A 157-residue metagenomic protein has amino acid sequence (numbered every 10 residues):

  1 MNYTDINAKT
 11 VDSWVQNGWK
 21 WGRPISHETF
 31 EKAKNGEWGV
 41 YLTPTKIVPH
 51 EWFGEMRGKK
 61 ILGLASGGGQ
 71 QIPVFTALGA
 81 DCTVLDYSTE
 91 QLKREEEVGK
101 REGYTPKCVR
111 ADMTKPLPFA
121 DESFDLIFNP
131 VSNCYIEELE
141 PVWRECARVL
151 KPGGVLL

Functional and structural regions predicted by a protein language model:
M1-E31: N-terminal, positively charged/glycine-rich alpha-helical extensions of SAM-dependent methyltransferases
P24-K59: Conserved alpha-helix/loop element of class I SAM-dependent methyltransferases that forms part of the SAM/SAH-binding
K59-P116: Class I SAM-dependent methyltransferase SAM/SAH-binding core
K60-L62, S123, K151: Residues that mark the start of a beta-strand
T114-I127: A short acidic, Gly/Pro-enriched loop at the edge of an enzyme's catalytic core that lines a small-molecule cofactor
D125-E140: A short SAM/SAH-binding and catalytic strip from SAM-dependent methyltransferases
E140-V155: A short glycine-rich, Lys/Arg-flanked "PGG" loop and its adjoining helix->strand segment in the class I
